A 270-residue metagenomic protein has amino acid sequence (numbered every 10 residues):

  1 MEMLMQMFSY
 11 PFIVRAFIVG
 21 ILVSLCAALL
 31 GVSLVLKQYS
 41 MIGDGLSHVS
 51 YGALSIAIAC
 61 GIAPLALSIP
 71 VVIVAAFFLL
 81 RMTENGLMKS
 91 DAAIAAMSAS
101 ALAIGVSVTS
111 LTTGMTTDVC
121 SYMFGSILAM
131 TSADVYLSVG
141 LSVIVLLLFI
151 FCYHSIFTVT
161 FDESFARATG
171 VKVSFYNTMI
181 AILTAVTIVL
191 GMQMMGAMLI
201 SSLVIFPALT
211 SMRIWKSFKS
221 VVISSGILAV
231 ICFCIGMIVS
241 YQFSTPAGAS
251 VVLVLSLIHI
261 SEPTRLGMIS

Functional and structural regions predicted by a protein language model:
E2-Y10, L25-L36, A53-A63, F157-F165 (+2 more regions): Short juxtamembrane and helix-loop transition motifs at transmembrane-helix boundaries in membrane proteins
M3-R15, I94-H154: Transmembrane helix-bundle core of multi-pass membrane transporters and related energy-transducing complexes
I13-S24, I62-V72, V189-S202: Structural signature of hydrophobic alpha-helical transmembrane segments
F17-I21, L65-P70, A95-A96, V135-G140 (+3 more regions): Hydrophobic alpha-helical transmembrane segments
V32-M115, S211-I223, S240-S244: Short loop segments and helix-boundary regions at transmembrane helix junctions of multi-pass inner-membrane proteins
L147-I180: Membrane-helix/interface signature in polytopic inner-membrane proteins
I200-A249: Transmembrane alpha-helical segments in multi-pass inner-membrane proteins
I258-S270: Single conserved hydrophobic/aromatic residue that forms the stacking wall/gate of nucleotide- or nucleobase-binding
